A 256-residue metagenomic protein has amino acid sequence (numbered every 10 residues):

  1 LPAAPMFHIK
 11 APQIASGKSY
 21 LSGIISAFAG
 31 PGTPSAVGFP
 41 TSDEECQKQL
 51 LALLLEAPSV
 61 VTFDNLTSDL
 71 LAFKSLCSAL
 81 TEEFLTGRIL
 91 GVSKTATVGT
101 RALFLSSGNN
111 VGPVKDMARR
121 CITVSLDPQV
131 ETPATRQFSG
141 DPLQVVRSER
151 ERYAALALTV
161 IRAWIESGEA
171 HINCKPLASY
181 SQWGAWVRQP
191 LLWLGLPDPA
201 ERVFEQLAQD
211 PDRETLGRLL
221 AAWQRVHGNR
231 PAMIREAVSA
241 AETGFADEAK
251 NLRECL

Functional and structural regions predicted by a protein language model:
L1-A57, A237: P-loop NTPase catalytic core of nucleic-acid-dependent motor ATPases
A4, G32-T33, A57-S59, E83-F84 (+3 more regions): Short glycine-/polar-rich loops that comprise or flank the Walker A/P-loop and associated switch/sensor motifs
K10-Q13, Y20, Q47-K48, F63 (+3 more regions): DNA transaction DNA-binding modules
G30, L71-A96: Conserved catalytic/switch belt of AAA+ P-loop NTPases
L54, I89-S107: AAA+/SF3 P-loop NTPase mechanochemical coupling elements
P58-T81, N110-R119: Conserved AAA+/SF3 P-loop NTPase catalytic/coupling segment centered on the Walker-B
L90-V92, R120, L126-L143, P231-L256: Positively charged interface segments
P113-S167: Conserved small helical "lid"/interfacial subdomain of P-loop NTPases
